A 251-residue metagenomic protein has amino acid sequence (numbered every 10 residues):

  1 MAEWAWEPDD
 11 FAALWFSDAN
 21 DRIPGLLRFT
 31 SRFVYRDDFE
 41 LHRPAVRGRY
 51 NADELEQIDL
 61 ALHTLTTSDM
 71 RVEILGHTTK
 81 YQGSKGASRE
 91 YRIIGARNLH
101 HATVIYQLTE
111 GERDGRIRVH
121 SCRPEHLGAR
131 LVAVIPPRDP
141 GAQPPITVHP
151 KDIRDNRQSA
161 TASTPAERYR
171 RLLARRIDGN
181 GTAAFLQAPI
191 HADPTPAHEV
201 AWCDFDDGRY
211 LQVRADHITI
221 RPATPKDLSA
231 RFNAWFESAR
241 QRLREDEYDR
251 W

Functional and structural regions predicted by a protein language model:
M1-W251: Short, surface-exposed polybasic-aromatic patches that bind anionic ligands, especially phosphate groups
